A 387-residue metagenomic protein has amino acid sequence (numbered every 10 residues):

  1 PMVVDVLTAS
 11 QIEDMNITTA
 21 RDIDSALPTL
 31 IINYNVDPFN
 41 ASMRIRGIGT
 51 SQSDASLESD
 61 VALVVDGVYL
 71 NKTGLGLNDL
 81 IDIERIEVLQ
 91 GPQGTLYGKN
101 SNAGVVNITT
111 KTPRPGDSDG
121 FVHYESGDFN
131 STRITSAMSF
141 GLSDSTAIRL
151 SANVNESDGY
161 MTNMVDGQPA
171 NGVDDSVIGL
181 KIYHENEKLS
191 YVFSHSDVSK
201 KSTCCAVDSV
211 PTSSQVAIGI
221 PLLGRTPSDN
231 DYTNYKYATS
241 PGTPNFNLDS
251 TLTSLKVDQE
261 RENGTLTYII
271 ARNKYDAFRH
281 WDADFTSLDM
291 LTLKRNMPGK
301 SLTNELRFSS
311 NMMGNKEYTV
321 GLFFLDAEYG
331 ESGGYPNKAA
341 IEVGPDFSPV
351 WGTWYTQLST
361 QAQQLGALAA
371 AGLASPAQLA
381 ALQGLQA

Functional and structural regions predicted by a protein language model:
P1-P115: Acidic, small-polar-rich N-terminal luminal/periplasmic segments of exported/outer-membrane proteins
D37-M43, E156-S157, P244, W281: Short, positively charged
E58-D60, K72, I81-E84, Q90 (+6 more regions): Outer-membrane beta-barrel translocator/receptor signature
A62-V64, V122, V320-F323: Extended hydrophobic secondary-structure segments that form protein cores and membrane-embedded regions
G167, V173-G321, L325-G333, P349-Q386: Outer-membrane beta-barrel domain signature, strongest for Gram-negative TonB-dependent receptors and also present
N337: Extended, non-catalytic substrate-recognition/exosite surfaces adjacent to catalytic cores, especially in enzymes
